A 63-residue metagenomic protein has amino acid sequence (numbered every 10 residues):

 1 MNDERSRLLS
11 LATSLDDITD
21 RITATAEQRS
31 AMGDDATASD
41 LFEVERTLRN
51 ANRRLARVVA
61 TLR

Functional and structural regions predicted by a protein language model:
M1-A26, A56: N-terminal acidic leader/helix
E27-L62: Short, charge-rich amphipathic interface segments used for partner binding and complex assembly
